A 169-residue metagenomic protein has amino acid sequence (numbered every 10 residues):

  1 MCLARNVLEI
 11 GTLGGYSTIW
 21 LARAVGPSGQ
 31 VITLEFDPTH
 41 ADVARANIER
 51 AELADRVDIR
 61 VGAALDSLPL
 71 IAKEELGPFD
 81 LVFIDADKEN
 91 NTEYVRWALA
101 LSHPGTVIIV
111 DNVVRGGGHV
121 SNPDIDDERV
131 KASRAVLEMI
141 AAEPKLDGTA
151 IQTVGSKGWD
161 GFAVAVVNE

Functional and structural regions predicted by a protein language model:
M1-E169: S-adenosylmethionine/decaboxylated-SAM
